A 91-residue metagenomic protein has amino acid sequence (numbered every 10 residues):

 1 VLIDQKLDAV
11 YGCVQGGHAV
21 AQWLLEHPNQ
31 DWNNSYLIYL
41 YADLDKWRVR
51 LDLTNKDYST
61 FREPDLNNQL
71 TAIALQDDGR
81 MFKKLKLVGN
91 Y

Functional and structural regions predicted by a protein language model:
V1-Y91: Positively charged, small/polar-rich N-terminal and surface patches that mediate targeting and assembly and bind
